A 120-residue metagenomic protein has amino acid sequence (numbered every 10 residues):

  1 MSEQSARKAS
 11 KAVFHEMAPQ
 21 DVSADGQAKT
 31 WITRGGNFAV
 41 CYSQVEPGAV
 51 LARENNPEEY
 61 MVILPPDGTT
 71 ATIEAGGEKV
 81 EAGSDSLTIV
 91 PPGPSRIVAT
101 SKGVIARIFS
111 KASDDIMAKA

Functional and structural regions predicted by a protein language model:
M1-Y42, S110-A120: A short, N-terminal "cap"/entry segment at the start of jelly-roll beta-barrel domains of the cupin/DSBH fold
D25-Q27, G36-N55, G68-T100: A cross-kingdom feature marking solvent-exposed beta-strand/loop segments within repeated, beta-rich binding/scaffold
I32, V62-P65: N-terminal domain-start segments of secreted/luminal proteins
E58-E59: Long, low-complexity, Ser/Thr/Gly/Pro-rich intrinsically disordered segments that act as flexible linkers and assembly
L64-T69, F109-S113: Short, flexible beta-strand-to-coil junctions
S101-K111: Extended acidic/polar, glycine-enriched regions that form or flank non-catalytic beta-rich accessory modules
